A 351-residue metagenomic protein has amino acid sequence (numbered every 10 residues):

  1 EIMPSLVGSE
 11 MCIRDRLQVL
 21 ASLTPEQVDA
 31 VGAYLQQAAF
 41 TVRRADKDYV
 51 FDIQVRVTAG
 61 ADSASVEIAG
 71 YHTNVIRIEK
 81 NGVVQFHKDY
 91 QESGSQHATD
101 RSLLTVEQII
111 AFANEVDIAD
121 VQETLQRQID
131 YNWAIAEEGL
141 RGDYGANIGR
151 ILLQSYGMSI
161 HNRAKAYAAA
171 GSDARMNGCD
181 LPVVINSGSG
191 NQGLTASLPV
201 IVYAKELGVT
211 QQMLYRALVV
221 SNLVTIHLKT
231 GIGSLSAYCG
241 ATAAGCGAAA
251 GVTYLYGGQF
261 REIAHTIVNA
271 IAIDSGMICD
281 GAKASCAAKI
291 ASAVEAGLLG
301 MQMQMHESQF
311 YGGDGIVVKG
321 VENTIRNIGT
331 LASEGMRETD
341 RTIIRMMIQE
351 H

Functional and structural regions predicted by a protein language model:
E1-G8: Single conserved hydrophobic/aromatic residue that forms the stacking wall/gate of nucleotide- or nucleobase-binding
M11-C12: Flexible low-complexity scaffold tracts in large eukaryotic assembly proteins
R16-A21, R43-R44, A119-L125, E138-L152 (+7 more regions): Flexible, glycine/charged-enriched surface loops at secondary-structure junctions
Q18-L35: Alpha/propeptide regions of enzymes that mature by internal proteolysis
G32-G178, R345-H351: Signature of multi-pass transmembrane helix bundles
V66, Y71-T73, K80, A98-D100 (+3 more regions): A structural signal for small-residue-enriched, beta-sheet-centric alpha/beta enzyme cores and oligomeric scaffold folds
L181-L198, C239-A243: Conserved phosphate/anionic-ligand binding catalytic regions in large, soluble enzymes, centered on
Y203-R216, I226-S292, M305-G312: Hydrophobic alpha-helical bundle architecture
